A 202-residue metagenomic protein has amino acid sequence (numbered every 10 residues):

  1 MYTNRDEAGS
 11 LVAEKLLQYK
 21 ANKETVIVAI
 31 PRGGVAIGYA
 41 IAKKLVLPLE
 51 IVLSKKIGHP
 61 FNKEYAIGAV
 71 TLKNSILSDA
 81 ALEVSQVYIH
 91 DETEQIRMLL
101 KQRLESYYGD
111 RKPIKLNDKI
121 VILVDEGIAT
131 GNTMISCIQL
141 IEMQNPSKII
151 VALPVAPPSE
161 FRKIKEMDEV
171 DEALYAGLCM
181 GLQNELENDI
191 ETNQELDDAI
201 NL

Functional and structural regions predicted by a protein language model:
M1-L202: PRPP-associated nucleotide enzymes
